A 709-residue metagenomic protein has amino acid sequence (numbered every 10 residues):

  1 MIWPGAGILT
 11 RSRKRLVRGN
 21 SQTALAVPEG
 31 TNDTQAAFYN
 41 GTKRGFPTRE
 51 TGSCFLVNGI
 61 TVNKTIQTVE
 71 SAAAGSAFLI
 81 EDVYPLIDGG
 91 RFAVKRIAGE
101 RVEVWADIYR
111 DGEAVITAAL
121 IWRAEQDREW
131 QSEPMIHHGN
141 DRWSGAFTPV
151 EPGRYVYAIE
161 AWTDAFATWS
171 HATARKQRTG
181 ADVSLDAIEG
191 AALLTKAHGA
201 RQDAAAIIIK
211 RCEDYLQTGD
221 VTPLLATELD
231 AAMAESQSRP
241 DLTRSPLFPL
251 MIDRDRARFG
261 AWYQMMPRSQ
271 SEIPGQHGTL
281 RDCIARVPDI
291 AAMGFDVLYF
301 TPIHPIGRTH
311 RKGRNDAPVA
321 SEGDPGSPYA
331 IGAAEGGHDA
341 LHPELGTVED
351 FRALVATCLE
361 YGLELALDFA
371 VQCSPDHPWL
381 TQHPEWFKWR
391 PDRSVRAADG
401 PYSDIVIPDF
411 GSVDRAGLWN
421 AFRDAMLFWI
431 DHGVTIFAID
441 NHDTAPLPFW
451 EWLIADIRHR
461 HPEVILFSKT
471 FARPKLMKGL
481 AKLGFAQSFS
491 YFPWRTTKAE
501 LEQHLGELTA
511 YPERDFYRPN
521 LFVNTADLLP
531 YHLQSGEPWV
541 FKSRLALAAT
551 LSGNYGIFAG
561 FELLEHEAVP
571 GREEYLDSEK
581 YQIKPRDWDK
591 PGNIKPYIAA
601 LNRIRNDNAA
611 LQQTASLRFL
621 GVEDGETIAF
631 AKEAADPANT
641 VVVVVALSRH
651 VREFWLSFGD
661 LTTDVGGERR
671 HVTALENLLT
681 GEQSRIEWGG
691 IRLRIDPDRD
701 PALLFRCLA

Functional and structural regions predicted by a protein language model:
R44, S53-P267, E272, Q276-D296 (+6 more regions): Carbohydrate-interacting/catalytic domains
A106, M265, I290, F300 (+10 more regions): Conserved, mostly hydrophobic/aromatic
R256-G278, I306-A353, T381-A416, S578-P585: Aromatic- and acidic-residue-enriched carbohydrate-binding clefts of CAZyme catalytic domains
A261-Y263, L298-F300, L365-L367, F437 (+4 more regions): Hydrophobic faces of well-ordered beta-strands that scaffold small-molecule active sites in alpha/beta enzyme cores
V287-H304, A330-D392, A397, D414-G417 (+1 more regions): Substrate-binding cleft of carbohydrate-active enzyme catalytic domains
S374-E385, L447-W450, R458-H459, F471-A499 (+1 more regions): Substrate-binding cleft/loops of secretory-pathway carbohydrate-active enzymes
W389, G411-M477: Active-site neighborhood of glycoside hydrolase catalytic domains
D456-K469, P474, T496-G571, D636: Catalytic-core region of carbohydrate-active enzymes that cleave or remodel glycosidic bonds
